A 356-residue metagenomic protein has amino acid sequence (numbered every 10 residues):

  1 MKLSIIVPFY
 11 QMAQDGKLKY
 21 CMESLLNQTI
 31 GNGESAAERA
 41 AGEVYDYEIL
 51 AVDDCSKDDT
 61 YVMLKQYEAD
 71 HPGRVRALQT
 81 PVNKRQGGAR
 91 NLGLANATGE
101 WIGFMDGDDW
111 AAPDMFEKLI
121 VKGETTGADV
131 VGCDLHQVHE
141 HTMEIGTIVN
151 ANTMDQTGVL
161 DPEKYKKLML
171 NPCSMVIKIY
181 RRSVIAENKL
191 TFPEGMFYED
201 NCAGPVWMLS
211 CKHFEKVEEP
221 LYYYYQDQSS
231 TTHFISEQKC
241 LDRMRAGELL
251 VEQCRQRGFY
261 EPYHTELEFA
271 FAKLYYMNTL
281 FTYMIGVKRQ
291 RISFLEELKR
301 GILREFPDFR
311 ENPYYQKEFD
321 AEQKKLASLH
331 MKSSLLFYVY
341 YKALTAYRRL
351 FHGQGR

Functional and structural regions predicted by a protein language model:
K2-I6, E48, C202: Cell-envelope/extracellular polymer assembly enzymes that use nucleotide-activated donors
Q11-E38: Short, well-formed alpha-helical segments that are part of the catalytic scaffolds of diverse glycosyltransferases
S24, D53-V62, V82: A conserved acidic beta->alpha catalytic loop
T29, G33-C55, R76-T80, G107: Short beta-strand/loop segment that forms part of the nucleotide-sugar
T80-A97, F104, K118: Glycine-rich, basic loop-to-helix element that forms the pyrophosphate-binding segment of sugar-nucleotide handling
W110-E215, Y225-I235: Donor-binding/catalytic cores of nucleotide-activated saccharide and glycerol-phosphate transferases/polymerases
G195-M196, G204, H213-A246, Y260 (+1 more regions): Nucleotide-sugar-dependent glycosyltransferase catalytic core
G286-R356: Membrane-interface aromatic/basic loop that binds lipid-linked glycans or pyrophosphate carriers, typified by
